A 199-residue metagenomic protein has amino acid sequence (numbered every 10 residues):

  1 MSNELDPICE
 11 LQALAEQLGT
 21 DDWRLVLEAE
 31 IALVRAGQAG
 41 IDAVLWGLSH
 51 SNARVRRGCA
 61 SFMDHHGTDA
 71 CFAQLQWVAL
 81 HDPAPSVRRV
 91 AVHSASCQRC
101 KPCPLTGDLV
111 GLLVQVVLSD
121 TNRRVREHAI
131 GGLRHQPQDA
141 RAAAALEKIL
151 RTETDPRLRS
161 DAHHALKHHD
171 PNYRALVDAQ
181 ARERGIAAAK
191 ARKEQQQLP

Functional and structural regions predicted by a protein language model:
M1-A43, K190-P199: N-terminal alpha-helical scaffold/docking segments in eukaryotic complex subunits
E4-Q17, G37-S49, T68-H81, C100-V117 (+2 more regions): Amphipathic alpha-helical scaffolding segments comprising HEAT/armadillo-like alpha-solenoid repeats
Q12, V26-L27, D42, R57-G58 (+4 more regions): Alpha-solenoid HEAT/ARM repeat scaffold
E16-D22, S49, R89-V92: HEAT-repeat alpha-solenoid elements in large eukaryotic scaffold proteins
D22-R24, Q38, A53-R54, D69 (+3 more regions): Alpha-helix N-cap/helix-start positions at coil->helix boundaries
V34, D64, S96, R134-H135 (+1 more regions): Structural signature of alpha-helical solenoid repeat scaffolds
T154-P199: Eukaryotic acidic, Ser/Thr-rich intrinsically disordered low-complexity regions
